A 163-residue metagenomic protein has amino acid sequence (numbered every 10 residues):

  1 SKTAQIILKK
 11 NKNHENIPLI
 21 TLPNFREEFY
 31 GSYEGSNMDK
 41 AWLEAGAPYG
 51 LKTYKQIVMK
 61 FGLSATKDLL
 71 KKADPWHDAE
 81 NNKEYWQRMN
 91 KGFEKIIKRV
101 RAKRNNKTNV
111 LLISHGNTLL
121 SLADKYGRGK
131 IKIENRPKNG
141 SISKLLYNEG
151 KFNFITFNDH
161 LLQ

Functional and structural regions predicted by a protein language model:
S1, G116-L120: Catalytic nucleophile loop
S1-M59, K138: Phosphate-coordination/substrate-recognition cap region in phosphate-metabolizing enzymes
A4-L8, F93-I96, G127-R128: Short, well-ordered amphipathic alpha-helices
N13, E28-K40, P48, K98-N109 (+1 more regions): Acidic, low-complexity terminal tails and accessory targeting/binding regions of phosphate-metabolizing enzymes
N24, N109-N117: Short, well-ordered beta-to-alpha junction loops that form the rim of enzyme active sites and present histidine/acidic
P48-E84: Short glycine/proline- and acidic residue-enriched helix-loop micro-motifs that form flexible lids or anion-recognition
D74-R104: A mid-sequence, solvent-exposed acidic-amphipathic segment
